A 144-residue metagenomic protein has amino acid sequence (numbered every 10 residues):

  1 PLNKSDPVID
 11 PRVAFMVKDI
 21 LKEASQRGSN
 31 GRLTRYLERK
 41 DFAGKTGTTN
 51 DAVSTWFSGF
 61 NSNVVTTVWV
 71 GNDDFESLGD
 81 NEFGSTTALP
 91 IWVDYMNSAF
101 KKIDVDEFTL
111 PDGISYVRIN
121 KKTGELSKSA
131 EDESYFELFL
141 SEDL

Functional and structural regions predicted by a protein language model:
P1-T46, N50: A conserved catalytic-loop motif detector
L2-S5, K40-L144: Soluble, non-transmembrane domains of envelope/secretory-pathway proteins that act on or interact with carbohydrate
